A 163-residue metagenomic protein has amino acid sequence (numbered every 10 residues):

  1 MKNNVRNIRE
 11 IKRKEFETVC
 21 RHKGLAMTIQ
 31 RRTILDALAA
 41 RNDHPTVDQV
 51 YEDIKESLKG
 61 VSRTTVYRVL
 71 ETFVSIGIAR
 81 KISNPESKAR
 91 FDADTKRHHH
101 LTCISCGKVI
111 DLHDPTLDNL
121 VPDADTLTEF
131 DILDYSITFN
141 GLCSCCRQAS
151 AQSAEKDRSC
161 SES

Functional and structural regions predicted by a protein language model:
M1-A26: N-terminal leader segment of winged-helix/HTH proteins
R32-A37: Pre-recognition alpha-helix immediately N-terminal to the DNA-recognition helix within helix-turn-helix or winged-helix
R41-T46: Short capping segments at the starts of secondary-structure elements
Q49-K55, V66: A short acidic, leucine-rich amphipathic alpha-helix
V66-I76: Basic amphipathic alpha-helical segments that dock to polyanions
I76-S163: Non-DNA-binding regulatory cores of transcription-related proteins, predominantly C-terminal effector-binding
